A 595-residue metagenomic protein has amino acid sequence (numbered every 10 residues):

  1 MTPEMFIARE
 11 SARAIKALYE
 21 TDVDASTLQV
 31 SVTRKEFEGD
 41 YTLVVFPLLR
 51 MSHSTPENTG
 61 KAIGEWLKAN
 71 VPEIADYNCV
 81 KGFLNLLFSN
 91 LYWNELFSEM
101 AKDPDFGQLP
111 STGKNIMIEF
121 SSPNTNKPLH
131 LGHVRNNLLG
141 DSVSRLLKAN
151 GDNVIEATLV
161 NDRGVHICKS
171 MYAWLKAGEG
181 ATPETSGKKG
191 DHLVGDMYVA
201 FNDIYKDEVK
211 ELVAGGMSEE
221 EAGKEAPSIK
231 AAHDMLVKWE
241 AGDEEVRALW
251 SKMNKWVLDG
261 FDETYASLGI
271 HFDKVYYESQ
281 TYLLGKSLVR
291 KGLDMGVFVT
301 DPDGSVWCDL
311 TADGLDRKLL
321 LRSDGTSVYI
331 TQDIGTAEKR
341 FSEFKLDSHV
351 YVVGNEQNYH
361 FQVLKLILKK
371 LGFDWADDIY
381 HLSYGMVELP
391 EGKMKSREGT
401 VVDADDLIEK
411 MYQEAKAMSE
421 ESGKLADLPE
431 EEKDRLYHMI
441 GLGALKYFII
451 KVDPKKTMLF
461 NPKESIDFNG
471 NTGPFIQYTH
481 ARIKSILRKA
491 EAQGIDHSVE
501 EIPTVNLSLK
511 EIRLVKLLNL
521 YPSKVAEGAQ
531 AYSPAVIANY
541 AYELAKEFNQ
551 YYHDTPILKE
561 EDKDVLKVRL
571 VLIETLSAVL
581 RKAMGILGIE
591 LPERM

Functional and structural regions predicted by a protein language model:
M1-N94, K102, P110-M595: Non-catalytic interaction-recognition regions
